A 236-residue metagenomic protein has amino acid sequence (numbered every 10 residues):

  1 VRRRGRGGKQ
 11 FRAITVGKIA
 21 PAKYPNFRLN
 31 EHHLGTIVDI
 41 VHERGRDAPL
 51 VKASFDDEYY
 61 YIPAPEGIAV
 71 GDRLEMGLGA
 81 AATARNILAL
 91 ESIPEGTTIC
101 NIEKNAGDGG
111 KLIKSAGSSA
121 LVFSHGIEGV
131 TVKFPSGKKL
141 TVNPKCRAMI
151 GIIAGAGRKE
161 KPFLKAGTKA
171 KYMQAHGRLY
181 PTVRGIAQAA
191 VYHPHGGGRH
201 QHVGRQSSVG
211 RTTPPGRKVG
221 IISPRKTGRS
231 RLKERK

Functional and structural regions predicted by a protein language model:
V1-A48, A69-K236: Basic, glycine/proline-rich low-complexity segments that contact nucleic acids
L50-S54, Y61, E75: Short, conserved beta-strand segments within well-ordered enzyme catalytic domains that often line or immediately flank
F55, A64, S124: Conserved strand-loop elements at the edges of beta-sheets that form or border functional pockets
F55-E58, P135-G137: Glycine-centered tight beta-turn/hairpin loop motif at sheet-sheet or coil-to-beta transitions
E58-A69: Beta-strand/loop nucleic-acid-binding surfaces
